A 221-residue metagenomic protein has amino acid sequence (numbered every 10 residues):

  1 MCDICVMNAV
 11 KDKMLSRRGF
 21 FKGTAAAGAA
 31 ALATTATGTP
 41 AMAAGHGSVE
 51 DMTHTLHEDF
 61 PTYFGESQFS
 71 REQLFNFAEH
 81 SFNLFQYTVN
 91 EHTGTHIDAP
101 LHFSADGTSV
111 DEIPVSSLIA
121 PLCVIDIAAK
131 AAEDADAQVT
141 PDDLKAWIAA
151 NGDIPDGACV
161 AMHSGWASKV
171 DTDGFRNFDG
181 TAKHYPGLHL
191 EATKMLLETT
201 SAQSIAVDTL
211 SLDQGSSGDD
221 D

Functional and structural regions predicted by a protein language model:
C2-T35, M42-D221: Active-/binding-site microenvironments in catalytic and ligand-binding cores
